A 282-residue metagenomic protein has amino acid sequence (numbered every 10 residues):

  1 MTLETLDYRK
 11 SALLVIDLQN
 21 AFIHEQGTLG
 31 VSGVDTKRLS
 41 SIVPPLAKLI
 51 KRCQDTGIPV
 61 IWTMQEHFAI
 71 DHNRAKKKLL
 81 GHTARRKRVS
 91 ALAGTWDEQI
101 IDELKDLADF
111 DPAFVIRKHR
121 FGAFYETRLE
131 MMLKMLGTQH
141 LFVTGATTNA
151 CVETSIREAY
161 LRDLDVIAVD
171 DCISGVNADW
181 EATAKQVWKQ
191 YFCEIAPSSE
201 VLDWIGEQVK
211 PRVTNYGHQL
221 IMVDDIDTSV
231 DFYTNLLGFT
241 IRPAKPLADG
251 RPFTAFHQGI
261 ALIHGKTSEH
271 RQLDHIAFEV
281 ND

Functional and structural regions predicted by a protein language model:
M1-A12, Q54-T56, G81-V209: Active-site-adjacent betaalpha module
A12-L18: N-terminal nucleotide-binding beta1-loop-alpha1 segment
G33-P44, R85-T95: A short acidic, glycine-rich active-site loop that binds or catalyzes chemistry on phosphate/adenosine moieties
S41-P59: A short, N-terminal amphipathic alpha-helix
P59, Q139, D165, G217 (+1 more regions): Short acidic/polar active-site loop segments enriched in Thr and Asp
V209-D227, R271-F278: N-terminal beta-strand motif that seeds the catalytic metal site of vicinal oxygen chelate
S229-T234: Conserved active-site tyrosine of GNAT-family acetyltransferases
T240-D274: Conserved short beta-strand elements that form part of the metal-binding/catalytic scaffold of enzyme active sites
